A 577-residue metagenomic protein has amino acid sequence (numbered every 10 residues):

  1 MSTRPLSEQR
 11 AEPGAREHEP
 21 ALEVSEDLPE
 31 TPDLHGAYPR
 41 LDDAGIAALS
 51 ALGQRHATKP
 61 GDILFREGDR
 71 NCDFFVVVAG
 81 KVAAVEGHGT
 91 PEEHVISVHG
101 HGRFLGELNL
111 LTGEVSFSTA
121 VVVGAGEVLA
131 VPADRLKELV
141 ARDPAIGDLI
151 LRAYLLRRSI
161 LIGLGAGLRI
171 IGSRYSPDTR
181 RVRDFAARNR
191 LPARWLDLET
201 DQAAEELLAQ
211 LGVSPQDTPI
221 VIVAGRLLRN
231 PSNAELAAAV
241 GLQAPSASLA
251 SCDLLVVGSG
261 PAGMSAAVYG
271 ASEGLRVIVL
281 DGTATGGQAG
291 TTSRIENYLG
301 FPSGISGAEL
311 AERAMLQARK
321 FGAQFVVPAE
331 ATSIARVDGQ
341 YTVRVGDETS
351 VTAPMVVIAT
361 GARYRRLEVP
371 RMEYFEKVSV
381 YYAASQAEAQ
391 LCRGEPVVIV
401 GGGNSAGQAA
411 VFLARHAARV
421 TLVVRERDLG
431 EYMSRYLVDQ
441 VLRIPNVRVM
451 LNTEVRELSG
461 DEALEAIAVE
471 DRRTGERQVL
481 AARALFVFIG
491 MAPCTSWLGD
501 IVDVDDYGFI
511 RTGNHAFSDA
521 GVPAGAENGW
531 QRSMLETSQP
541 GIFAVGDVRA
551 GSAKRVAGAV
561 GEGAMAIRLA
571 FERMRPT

Functional and structural regions predicted by a protein language model:
M1-G172, S176-D184, R188: Cytosolic regulatory regions built on CNB/CRP/Popeye-like sensor folds
R40, F74, V98, A130 (+4 more regions): Short aromatic/basic micro-patch
K81, A125-E127, Q340, S350 (+7 more regions): Structural motif
V85-G89, V121-V123, I222-A224, R344-G346 (+1 more regions): A generic structural motif
I170, R174-D201, L211, V256-A323 (+5 more regions): Beta1-alpha1 glycine-rich phosphate/pyrophosphate-binding loop at the start of Rossmann-like nucleotide-binding domains
T200, A204-V257, S272-E273, G290-T291 (+6 more regions): FAD-binding core/adjacent interface of flavoenzyme oxidoreductases
S248-T285, E376, Y382-R435, T474-E476 (+2 more regions): Rossmann-like dinucleotide/flavin-binding elements
A311-A353, I358-T360, A414-G529, E572-P576: A Rossmann-like FAD-binding core segment of flavoenzymes
